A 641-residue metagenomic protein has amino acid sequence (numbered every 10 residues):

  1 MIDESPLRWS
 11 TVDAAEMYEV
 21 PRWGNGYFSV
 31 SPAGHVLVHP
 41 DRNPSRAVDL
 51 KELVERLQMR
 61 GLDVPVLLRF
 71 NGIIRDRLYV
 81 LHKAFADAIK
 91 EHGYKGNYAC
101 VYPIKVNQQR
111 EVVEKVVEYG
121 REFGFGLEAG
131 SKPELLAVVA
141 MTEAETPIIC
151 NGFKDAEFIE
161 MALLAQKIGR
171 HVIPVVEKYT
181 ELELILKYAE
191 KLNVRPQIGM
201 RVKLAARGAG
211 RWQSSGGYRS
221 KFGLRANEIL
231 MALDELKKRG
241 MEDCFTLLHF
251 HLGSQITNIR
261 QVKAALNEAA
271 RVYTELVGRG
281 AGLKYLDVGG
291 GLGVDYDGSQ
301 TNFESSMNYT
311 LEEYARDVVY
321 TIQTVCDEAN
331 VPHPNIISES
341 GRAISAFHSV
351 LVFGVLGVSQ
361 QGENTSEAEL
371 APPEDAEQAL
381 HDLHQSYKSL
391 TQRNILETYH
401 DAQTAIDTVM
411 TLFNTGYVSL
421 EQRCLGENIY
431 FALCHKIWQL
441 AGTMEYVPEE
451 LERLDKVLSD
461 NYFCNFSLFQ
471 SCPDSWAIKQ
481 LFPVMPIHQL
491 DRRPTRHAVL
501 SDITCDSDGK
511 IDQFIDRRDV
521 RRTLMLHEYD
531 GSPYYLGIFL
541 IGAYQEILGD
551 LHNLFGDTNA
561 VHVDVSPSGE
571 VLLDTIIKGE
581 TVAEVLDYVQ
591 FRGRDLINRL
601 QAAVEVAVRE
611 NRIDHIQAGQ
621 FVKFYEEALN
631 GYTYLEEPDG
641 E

Functional and structural regions predicted by a protein language model:
M1-D63, D564, L572, V582-V585 (+2 more regions): Conserved, well-structured core domains of diverse proteins
D13-A14, Y79-D87, R110-K115, L135 (+5 more regions): Short alpha-helical segments and helix-capping/turn motifs at coil-helix boundaries
E19, G24, D317-V319, Q323-D327 (+1 more regions): Charged (often Lys/Glu-rich) extended helix/loop segments that serve as interaction or gating elements
N25, V30-Q108: Low-complexity, highly charged intrinsically disordered N-terminal segments that act as targeting/localization
S29, L37, V101-P103, I149-N151 (+6 more regions): Residues in well-ordered beta-strands of folded domains
H35, N43, I73, N107-Q109 (+15 more regions): Short, glycine-/Ser/Thr-/acidic-enriched flexible segments
H92-D287, L292-D297, N308-R316, T321 (+1 more regions): Active-site-proximal beta-alpha core segment in soluble small-molecule metabolic enzymes
